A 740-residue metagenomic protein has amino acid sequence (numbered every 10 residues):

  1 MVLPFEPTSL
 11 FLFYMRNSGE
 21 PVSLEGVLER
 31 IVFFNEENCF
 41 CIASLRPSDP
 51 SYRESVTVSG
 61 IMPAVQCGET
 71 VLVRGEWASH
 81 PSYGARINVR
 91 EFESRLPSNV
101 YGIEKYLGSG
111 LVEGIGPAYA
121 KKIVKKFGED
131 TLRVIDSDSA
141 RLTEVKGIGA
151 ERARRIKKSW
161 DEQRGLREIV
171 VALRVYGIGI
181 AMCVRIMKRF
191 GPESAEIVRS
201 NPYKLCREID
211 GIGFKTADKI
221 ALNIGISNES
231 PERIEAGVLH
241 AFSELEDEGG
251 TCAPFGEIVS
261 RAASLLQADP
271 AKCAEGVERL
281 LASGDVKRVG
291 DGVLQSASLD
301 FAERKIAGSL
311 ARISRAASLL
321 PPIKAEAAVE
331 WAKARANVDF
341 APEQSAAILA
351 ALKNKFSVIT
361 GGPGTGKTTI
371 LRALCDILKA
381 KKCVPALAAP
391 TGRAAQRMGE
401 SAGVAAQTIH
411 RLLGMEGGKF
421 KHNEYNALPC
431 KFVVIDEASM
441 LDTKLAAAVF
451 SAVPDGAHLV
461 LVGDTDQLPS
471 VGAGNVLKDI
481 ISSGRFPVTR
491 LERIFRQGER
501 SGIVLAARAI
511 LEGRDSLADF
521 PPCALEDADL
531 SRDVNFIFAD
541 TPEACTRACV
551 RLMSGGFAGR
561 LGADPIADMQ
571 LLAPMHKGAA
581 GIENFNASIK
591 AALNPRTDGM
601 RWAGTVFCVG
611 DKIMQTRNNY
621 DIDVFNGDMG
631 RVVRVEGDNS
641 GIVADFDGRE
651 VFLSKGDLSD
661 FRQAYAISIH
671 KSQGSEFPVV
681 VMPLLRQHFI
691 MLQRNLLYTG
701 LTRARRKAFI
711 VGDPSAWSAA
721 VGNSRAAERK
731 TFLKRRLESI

Functional and structural regions predicted by a protein language model:
F11-A327: Accessory, non-ATPase domains that flank or precede helicase/AAA+ motor cores in DNA-metabolism machines
Y14-V22, Q615-V624: Short boundary/loop segments of OB/S1/cold-shock single-stranded nucleic-acid-binding domains
G68-T70, G610, G627: Loop/turn positions that initiate beta-strands
E69-V71, C383, C430, D455-H458 (+4 more regions): Short glycine-/polar-rich loops that comprise or flank the Walker A/P-loop and associated switch/sensor motifs
C252, S345-I348, N354-E526: ASCE P-loop NTPase helicase motor core
V329-K355: Conserved pre-motif I regulatory segment
T465-M614, N619-I622, V633: Conserved helicase motor core of P-loop NTPases
D628-I740: C-terminal accessory regions
